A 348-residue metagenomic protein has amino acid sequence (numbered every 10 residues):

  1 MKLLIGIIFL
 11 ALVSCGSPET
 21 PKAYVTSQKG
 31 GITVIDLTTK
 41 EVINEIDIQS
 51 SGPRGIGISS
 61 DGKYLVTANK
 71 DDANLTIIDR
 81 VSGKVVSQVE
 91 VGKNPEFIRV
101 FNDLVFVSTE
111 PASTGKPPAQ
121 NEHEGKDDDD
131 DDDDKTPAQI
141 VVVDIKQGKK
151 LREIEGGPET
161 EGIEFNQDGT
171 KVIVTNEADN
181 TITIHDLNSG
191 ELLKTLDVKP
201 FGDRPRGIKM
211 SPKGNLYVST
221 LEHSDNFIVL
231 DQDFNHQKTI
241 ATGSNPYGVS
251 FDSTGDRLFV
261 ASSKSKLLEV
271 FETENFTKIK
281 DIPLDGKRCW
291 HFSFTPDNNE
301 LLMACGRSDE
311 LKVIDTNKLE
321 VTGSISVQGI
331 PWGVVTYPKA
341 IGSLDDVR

Functional and structural regions predicted by a protein language model:
L3-L12: Sec-dependent N-terminal signal peptides
A11, C15-R348: Predominantly soluble domains enriched in secretory-pathway, periplasmic, or organellar proteins
